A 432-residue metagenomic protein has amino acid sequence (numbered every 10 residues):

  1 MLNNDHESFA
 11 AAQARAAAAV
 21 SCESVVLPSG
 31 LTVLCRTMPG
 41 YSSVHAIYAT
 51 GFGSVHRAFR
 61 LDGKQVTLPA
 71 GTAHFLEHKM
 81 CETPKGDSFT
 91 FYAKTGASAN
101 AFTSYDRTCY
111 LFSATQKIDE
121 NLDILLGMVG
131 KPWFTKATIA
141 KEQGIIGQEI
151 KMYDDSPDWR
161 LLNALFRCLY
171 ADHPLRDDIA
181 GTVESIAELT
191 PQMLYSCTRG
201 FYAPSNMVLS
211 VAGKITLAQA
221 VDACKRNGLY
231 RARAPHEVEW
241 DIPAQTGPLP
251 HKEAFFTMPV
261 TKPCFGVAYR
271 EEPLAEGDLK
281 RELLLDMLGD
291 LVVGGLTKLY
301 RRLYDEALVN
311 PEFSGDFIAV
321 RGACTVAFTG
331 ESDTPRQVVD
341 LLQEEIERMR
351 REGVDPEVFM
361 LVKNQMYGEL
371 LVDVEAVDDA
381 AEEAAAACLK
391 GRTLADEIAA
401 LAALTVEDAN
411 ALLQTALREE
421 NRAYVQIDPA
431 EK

Functional and structural regions predicted by a protein language model:
M1-A12, V208-G213, M349, L361-K432: C-terminal regions of mature proteins
M1-S88, Y195-R302, N421-K432: His/Glu-rich zincin catalytic helix
L2-N4, P84-C197, A218, N310 (+5 more regions): Acidic/histidine-enriched segments that form metal/cofactor-coordinating and catalytic pocket/exosite environments
F9-E23, C168-M207, D241-A244, L370 (+1 more regions): Histidine-acidic residue clusters that define the catalytic metal-binding segment of zinc metallopeptidase domains
D62, E77-K79, C109-S113, W133 (+5 more regions): Second-shell loop/turn segments in exported
P235-I242, P311-D316, E352-V362: Flexible, glycine/charged-enriched surface loops at secondary-structure junctions
G266-P273, D290-S332: A structural supersecondary motif
V326-D355: Extended amphipathic alpha-helical segments enriched in small hydrophobics
